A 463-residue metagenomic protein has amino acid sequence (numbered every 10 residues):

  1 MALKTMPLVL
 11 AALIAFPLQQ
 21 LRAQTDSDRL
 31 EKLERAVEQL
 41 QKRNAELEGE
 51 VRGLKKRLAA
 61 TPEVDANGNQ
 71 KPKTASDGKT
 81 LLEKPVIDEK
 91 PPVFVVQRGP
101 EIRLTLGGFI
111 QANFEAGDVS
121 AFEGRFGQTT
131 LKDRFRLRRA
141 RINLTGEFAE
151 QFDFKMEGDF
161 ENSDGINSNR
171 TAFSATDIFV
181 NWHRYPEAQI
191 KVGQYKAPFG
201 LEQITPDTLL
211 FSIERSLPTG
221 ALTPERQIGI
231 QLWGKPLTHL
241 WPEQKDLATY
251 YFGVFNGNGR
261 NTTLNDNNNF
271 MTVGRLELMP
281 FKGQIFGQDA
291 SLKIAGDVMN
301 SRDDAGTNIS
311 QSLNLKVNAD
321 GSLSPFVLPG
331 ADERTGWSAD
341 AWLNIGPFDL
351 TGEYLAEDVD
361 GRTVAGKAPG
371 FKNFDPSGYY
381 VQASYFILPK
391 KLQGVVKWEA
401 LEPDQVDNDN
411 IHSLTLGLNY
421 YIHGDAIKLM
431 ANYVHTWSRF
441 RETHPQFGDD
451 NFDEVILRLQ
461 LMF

Functional and structural regions predicted by a protein language model:
M1-T5: Positively charged n-region of N-terminal signal peptides that target proteins for export
P7-F16: Bacterial N-terminal signal peptides
L21-Q111, D118-R125, P242-L247, F463: N-terminal periplasmic/intermembrane-space "pro-region" immediately following the signal or transit peptide
L30-E34, L40-A45, E50-L54, L58-A59 (+10 more regions): A general secondary-structure boundary signal
I87, T223-P224, D332-E333: A short catalytic or substrate-binding loop motif that flags glycine-/basic-rich loops and adjacent residues that bind
P91-R260, N265-Q288, K293, V298-N300 (+4 more regions): Outer membrane beta-barrel
T129, I166-S168, I178-H183, Q189 (+3 more regions): Outer-membrane beta-barrel pore domains
